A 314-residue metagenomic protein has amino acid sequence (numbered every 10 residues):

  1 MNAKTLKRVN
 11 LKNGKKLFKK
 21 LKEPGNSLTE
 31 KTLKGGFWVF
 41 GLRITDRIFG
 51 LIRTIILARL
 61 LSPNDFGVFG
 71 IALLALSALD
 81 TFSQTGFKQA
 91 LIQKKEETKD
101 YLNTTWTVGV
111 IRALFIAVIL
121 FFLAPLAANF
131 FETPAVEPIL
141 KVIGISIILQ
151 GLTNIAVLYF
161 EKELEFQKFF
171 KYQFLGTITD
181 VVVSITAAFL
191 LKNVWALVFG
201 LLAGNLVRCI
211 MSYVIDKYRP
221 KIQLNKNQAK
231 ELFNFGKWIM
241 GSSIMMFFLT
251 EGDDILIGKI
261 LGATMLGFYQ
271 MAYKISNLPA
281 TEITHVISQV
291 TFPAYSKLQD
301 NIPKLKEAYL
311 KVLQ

Functional and structural regions predicted by a protein language model:
V9-L28, T32, Q167, I210-I255 (+3 more regions): Interhelical loop/hinge segments that connect adjacent transmembrane helices in multipass membrane
L33, G67, T98-I111, L140 (+3 more regions): Interfacial transmembrane-helix starts/ends
L33-D46, K99-D100, G109, I145-S146 (+2 more regions): Alpha-helical transmembrane segments of multi-pass membrane transporters/permeases
I55, N64-S83, S146, W238 (+3 more regions): Alpha-helical transmembrane segments of polytopic membrane transporters and translocases
G70, E137-G144, Y172-K217, E231-F235 (+2 more regions): Hydrophobic alpha-helical transmembrane segments
D80-K99, E161-K162, A272, S276-Q314: Helix-loop junctions and terminal segments of transmembrane helices in multi-pass membrane transport/translocation
K88, F115-E137, K141: Short membrane-interface helical motifs at transmembrane helix boundaries in multi-pass membrane transporters
A90-K99, L149-F174, L190, W195 (+2 more regions): Membrane-interface junctions at transmembrane-helix termini in multi-pass inner-membrane proteins
